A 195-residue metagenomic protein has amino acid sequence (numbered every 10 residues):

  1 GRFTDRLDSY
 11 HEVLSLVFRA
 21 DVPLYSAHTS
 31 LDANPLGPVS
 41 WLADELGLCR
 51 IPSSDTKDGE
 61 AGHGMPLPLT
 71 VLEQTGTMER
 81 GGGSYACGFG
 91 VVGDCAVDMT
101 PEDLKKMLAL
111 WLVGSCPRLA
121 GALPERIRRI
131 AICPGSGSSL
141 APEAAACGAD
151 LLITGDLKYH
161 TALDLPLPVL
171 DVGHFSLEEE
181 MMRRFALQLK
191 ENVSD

Functional and structural regions predicted by a protein language model:
G1-D195: Active-site catalytic microenvironments in core metabolic enzymes, especially phosphate/sugar-handling
